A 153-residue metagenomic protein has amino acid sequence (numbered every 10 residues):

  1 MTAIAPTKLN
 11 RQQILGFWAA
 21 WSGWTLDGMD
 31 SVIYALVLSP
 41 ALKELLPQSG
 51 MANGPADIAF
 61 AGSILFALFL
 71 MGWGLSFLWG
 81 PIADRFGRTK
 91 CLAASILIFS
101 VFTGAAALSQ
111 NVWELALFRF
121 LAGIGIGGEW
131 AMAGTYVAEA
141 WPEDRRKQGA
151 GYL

Functional and structural regions predicted by a protein language model:
M1-L153: Transmembrane-helix signature of 12-pass secondary carriers
